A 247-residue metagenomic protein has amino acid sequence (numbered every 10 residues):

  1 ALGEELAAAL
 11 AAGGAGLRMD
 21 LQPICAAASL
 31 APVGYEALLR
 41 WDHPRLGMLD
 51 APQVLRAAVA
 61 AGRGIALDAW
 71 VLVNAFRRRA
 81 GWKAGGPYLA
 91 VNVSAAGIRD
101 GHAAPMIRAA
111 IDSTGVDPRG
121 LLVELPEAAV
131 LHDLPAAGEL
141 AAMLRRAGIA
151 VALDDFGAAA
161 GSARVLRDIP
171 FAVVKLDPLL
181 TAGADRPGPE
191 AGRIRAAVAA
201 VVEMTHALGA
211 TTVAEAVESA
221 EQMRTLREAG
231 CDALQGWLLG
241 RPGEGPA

Functional and structural regions predicted by a protein language model:
A1-A57, L153, Q235, G240-E244: Active-site core of bacterial EAL-family cyclic-dinucleotide phosphodiesterase domains
G3, A51, A104, A137 (+2 more regions): Amphipathic alpha-helical segments in well-structured domains
E5, A37, A57-A58, V71-R79 (+5 more regions): Structural preference for long, well-ordered alpha-helical segments in enzyme cores
A26, A31-E36, R63-A136, A216: Catalytic core of bacterial c-di-GMP phosphodiesterases, primarily the EAL and HD-GYP domains, capturing alpha-helical
A31, P44, S94-R99, G120-L134 (+1 more regions): EAL-family c-di-GMP phosphodiesterase catalytic domain
I107-A110, E139-A147, A196, A200: Catalytic-core regions built around general acid/base machinery
